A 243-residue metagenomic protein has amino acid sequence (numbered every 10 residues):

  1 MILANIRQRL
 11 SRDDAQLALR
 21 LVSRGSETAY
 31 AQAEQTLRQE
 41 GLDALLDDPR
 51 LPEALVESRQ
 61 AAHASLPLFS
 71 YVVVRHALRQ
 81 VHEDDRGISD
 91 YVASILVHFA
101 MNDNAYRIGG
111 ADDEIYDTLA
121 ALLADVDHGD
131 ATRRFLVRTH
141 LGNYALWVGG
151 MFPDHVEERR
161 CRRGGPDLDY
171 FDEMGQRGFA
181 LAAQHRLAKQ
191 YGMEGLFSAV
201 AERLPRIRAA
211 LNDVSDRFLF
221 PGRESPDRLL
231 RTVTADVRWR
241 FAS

Functional and structural regions predicted by a protein language model:
M1-L219: Terminal low-complexity "docking" segments
D216, L230-R231: Intrinsic, low-complexity terminal and presequence regions
A242-S243: Helix-rich, well-folded core regions that mediate interactions or catalysis
